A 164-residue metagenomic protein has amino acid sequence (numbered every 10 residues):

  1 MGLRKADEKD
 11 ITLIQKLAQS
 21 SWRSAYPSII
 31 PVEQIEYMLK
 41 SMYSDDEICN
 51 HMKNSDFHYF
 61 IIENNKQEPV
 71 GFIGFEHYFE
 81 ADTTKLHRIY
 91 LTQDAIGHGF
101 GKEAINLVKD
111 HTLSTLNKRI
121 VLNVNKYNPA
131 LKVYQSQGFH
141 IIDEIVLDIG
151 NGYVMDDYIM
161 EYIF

Functional and structural regions predicted by a protein language model:
M1-L3: Extreme N-terminal starter segment of soluble prokaryotic enzymes
K5-I11, K16-D94, I105-H111, T115 (+2 more regions): Acetyl-CoA-dependent GNAT
E68, R88-N106, N125-K132, S136-Q137: Conserved glycine-rich acetyl-CoA-binding loop
H98, T115-K118: Short coil/turn segments at alpha/beta junctions that flank glycine-rich nucleotide-binding fingerprints
K102, V154-I163: Accessory recognition modules or surfaces
V121-N125, Q135, H140-Y158: Conserved catalytic-core motifs of GNAT/GCN5-like acyltransferases
